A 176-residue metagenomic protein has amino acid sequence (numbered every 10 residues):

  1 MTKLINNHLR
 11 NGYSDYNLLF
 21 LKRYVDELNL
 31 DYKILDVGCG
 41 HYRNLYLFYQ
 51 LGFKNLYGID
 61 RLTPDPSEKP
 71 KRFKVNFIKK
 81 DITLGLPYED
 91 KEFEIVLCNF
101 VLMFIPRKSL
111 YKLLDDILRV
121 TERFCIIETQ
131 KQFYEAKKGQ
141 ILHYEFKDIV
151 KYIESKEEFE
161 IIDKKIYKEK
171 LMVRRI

Functional and structural regions predicted by a protein language model:
M1-Y32, V37-G85, S109-K112, F124-I176: Class I (Rossmann-like) S-adenosyl-L-methionine-dependent methyltransferase catalytic domain, capturing the SAM-binding
L86-K91: Short amphipathic alpha-helix with an adjacent loop that forms part of the alpha/beta core around
E94: Acidic donor-binding loop of glycosyltransferase active sites
L97: A conserved beta-strand element that flanks and buttresses the S-adenosyl-L-methionine
F100-F104: Short catalytic micro-motifs in class I SAM-dependent methyltransferases
I105-P106, T121-E122: Helix-to-beta-strand junctions that scaffold the AdoMet/dcAdoMet cofactor pocket in Class I SAM-dependent enzymes
K112-D116, V120: Short, conserved SAM-binding segment of the class I
